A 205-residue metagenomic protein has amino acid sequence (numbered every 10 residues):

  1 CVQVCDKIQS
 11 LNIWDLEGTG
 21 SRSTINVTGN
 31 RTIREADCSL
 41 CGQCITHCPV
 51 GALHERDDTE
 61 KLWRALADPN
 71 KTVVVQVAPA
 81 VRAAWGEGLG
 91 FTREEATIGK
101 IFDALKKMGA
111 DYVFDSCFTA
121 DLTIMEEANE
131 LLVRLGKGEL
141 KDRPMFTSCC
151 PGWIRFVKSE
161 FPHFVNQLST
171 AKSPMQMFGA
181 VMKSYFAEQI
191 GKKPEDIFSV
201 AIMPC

Functional and structural regions predicted by a protein language model:
C1, C5, C38-C44, C48 (+1 more regions): Short cysteine clusters
V4-I8, D15, C48, V81 (+1 more regions): Short N-terminal signal/transit or membrane-insertion segments and the immediately adjacent low-complexity/disordered
K7-D37, G51-V73: Non-heme iron-sulfur electron-transfer modules
Q9, C48, F186-I190: Structural motif corresponding to the C-terminal cap of alpha-helices
S10, C44, P49, G109 (+1 more regions): Short loop/turn motifs at secondary-structure junctions
R31, C41, I98-G99: Generic non-transmembrane alpha-helix signal with a bias for helix starts/N-cap capping motifs
E35-S39, E95-A96: Ordered, soluble secondary-structure elements with a strong preference for glycine-centered loop motifs and nearby
E55-P204: Iron-sulfur-associated redox domains of electron-transfer enzymes in respiratory and anaerobic energy metabolism
